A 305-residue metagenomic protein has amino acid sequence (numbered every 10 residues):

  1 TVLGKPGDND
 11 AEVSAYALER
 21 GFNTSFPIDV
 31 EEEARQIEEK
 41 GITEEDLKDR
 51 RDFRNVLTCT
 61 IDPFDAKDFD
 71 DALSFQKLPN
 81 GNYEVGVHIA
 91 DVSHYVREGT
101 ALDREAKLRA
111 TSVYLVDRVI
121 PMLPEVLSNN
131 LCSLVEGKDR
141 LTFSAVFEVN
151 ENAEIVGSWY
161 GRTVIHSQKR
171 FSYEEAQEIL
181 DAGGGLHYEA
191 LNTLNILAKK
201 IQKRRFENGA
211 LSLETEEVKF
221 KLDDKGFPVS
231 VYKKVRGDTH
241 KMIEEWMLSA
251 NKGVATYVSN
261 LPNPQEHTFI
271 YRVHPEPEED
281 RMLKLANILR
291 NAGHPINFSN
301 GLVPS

Functional and structural regions predicted by a protein language model:
T1, T58-T60, A72-S74, E84-H88 (+9 more regions): Structured core elements
T1-G86, S93-D139, R170-F171, E175-E178: Charge-lined substrate channels and their catalytic hotspots, especially those that engage the 3′ end of RNA
G4-P6, V92-H94, E151-E154, E276-E278: Conserved nucleotide-binding/hydrolysis micro-motifs of P-loop NTPases
R54-N55, D68-F69, L78-Y83, R109 (+6 more regions): Short, well-ordered loop/turn elements at secondary-structure boundaries
D62-D65, K77-P79, I89, V119 (+5 more regions): Short, flexible loop/turn elements at secondary-structure junctions
S93-Y95, V164-S167, D238-T239: A short local loop/turn or secondary-structure capping micro-motif enriched for an aromatic residue
S112-E207: Conserved catalytic alpha/beta cores of large enzymes that bind or transform nucleotide phosphates and polynucleotides
E148, Y160, Y173-S305: Append "with occasional cross-activation on large, charged helical scaffolds in nucleic-acid assemblies
